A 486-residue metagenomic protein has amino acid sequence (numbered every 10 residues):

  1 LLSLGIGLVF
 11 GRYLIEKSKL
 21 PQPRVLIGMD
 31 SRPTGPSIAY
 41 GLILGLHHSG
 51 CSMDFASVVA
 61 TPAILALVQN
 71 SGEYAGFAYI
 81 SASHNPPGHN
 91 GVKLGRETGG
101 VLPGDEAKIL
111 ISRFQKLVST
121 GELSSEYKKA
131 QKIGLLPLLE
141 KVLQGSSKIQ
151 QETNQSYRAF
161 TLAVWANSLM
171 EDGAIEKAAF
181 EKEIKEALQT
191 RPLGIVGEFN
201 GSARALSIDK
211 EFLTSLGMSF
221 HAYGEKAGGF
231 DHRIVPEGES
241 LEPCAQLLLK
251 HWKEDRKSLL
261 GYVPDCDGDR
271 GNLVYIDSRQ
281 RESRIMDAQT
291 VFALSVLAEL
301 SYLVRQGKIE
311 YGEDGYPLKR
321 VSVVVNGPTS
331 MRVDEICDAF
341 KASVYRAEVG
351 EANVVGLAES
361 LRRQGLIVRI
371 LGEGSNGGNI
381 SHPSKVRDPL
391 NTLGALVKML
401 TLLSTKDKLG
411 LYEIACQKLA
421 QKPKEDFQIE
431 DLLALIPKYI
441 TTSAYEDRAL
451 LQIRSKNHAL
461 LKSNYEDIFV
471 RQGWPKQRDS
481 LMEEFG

Functional and structural regions predicted by a protein language model:
L1-G7: Positively charged, low-complexity intrinsically disordered leader regions
Y13, K17, S49, S71 (+15 more regions): Change "in soluble alpha/beta enzymes" to "in soluble alpha/beta proteins
L20, R24-H89, D209-Y275: N-terminal small/polar loop signature for handling phosphorylated ligands or for N-terminal nucleophile
L20-D30, D54, L193-E198, P317-G327 (+1 more regions): Short glycine-rich phosphate-binding loop at a beta-alpha junction
M53-P62, R284-Q289, V325, R346-V349: Active-site nucleophile and cofactor-binding loops and adjacent substrate-binding regions of central metabolic enzymes
P87-G88, R96-P103, S112, K116-G121 (+1 more regions): Replace "Mg2+/Mn2+-dependent" with "divalent metal-dependent
N90-L248, K253-E254, G307-I309: Gly/Ser/Thr-enriched, mixed-charge loops and adjacent short helices that form phosphate/oxyanion-binding elements
L260, R281-R284, Y302, G307-G486: Phosphate-binding and adjacent anionic-ligand microenvironments
